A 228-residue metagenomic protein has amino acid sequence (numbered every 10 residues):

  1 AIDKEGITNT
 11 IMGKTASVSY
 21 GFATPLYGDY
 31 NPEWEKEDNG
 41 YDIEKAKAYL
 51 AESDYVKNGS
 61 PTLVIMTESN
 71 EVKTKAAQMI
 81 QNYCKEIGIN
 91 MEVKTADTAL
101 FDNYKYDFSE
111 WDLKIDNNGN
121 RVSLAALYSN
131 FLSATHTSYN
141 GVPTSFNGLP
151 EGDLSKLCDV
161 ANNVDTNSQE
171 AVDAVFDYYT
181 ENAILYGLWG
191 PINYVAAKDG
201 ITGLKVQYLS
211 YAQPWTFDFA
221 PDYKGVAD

Functional and structural regions predicted by a protein language model:
A1-S19, P61-E71, N163-A183: Alpha-helical secondary-structure segments
D3, G13, S17-E52, N70-T74: Structural transition elements
K4-I7, K14-V18, Y27-D29, S69-K73 (+3 more regions): Solvent-exposed loop/turn segments at secondary-structure junctions within structured extracellular/periplasmic domains
K4-I7, N58-T62, K85-N90, S109-L113 (+1 more regions): Loop/turn elements at helix/coil->beta-strand transitions in domains of secreted/extracellular proteins
T8-N9, G21-F22, V64-M66, E92-K94 (+2 more regions): Structural recognition of the beta-strand scaffold that forms the well-ordered cores of secreted hydrolase catalytic
G28-K45, Y55-G59, Y104-S109, N130-N163 (+1 more regions): Short, solvent-exposed loop/beta-turn-alpha elements that line the ligand-binding surface or hinge of extracytoplasmic
T74-I87: Short, polar/charged alpha-helical segment
K85-T137, E170-A171: Periplasmic binding protein-like
